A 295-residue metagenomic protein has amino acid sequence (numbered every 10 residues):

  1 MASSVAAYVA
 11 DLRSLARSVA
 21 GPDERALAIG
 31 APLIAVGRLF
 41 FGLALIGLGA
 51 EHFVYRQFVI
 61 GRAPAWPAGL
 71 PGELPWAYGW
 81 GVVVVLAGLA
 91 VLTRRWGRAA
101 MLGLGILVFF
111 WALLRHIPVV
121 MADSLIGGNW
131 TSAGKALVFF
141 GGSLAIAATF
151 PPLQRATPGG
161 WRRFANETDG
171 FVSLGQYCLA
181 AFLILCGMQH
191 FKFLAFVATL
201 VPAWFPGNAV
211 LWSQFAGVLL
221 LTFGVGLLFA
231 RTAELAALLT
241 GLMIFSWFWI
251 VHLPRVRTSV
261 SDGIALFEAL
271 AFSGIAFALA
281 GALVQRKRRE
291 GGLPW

Functional and structural regions predicted by a protein language model:
M1-Q57, L74-L86, A90-K192, V210-T222 (+1 more regions): Extended, low-polarity transmembrane helix blocks
Q57-L70, F193-P206, A230: Short juxtamembrane and helix-loop transition motifs at transmembrane-helix boundaries in membrane proteins
